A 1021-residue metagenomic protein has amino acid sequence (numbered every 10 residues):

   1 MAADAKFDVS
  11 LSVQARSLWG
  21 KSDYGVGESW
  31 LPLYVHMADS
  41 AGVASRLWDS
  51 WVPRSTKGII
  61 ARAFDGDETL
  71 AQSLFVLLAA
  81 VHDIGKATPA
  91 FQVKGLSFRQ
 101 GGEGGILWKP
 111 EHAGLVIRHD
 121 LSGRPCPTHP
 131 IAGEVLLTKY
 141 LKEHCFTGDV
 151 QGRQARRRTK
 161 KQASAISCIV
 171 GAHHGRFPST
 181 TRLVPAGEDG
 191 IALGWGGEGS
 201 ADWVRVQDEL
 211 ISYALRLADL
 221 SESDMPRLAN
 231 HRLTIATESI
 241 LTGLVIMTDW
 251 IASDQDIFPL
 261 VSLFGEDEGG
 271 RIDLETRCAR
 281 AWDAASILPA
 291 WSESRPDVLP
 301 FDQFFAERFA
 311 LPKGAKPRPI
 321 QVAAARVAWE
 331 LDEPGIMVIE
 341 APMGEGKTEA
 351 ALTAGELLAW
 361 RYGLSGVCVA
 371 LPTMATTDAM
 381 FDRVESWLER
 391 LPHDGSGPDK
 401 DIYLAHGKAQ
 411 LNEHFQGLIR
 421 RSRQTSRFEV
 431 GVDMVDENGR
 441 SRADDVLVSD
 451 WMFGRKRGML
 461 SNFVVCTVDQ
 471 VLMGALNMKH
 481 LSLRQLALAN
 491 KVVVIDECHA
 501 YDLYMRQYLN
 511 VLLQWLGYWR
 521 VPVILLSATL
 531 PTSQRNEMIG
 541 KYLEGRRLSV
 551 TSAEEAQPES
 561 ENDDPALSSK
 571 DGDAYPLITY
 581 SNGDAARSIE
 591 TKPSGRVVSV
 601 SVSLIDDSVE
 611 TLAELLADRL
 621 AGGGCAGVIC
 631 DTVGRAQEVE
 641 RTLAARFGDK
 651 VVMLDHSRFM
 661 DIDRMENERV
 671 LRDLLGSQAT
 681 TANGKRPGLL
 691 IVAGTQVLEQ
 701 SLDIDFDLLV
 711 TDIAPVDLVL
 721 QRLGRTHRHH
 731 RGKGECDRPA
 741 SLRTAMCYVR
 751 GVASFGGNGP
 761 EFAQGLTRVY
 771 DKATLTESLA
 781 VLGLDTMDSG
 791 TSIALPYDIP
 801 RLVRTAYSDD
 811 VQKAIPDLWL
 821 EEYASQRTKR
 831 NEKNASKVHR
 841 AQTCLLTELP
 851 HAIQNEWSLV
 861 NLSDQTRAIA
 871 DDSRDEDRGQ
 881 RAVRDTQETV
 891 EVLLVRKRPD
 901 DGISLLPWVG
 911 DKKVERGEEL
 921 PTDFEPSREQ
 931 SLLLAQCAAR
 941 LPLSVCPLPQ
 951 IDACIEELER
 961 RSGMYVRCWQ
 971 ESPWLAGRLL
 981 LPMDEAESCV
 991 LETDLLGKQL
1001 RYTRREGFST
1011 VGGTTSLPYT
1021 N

Functional and structural regions predicted by a protein language model:
M1-L299: Accessory nucleic-acid engagement/destabilization modules that flank
F301-E340: Conserved pre-motif I regulatory segment
E333-G355, Y501-D502, S527: Walker A/P-loop
G366-E389, L404-H414, L530-Q534, V633: Conserved Walker A/P-loop ATP-binding site and its immediately adjacent core in helicase/helicase-like ATPase domains
E385-N462, V468-Q470: A substrate-engagement module of RecA-like helicase motors
L486-V492, H499-R587: Post-DEXD/H (motif II) to motif III coupling segment of the RecA-like Helicase ATP-binding lobe
R535, S599, D606, E610-L674 (+3 more regions): C-terminal helicase lobe and adjacent C-terminal extensions/tails of nucleic-acid helicase motors
R547-A636: Conserved interdomain linker/interface between the two RecA-like ATPase lobes of SF2 helicase motors
